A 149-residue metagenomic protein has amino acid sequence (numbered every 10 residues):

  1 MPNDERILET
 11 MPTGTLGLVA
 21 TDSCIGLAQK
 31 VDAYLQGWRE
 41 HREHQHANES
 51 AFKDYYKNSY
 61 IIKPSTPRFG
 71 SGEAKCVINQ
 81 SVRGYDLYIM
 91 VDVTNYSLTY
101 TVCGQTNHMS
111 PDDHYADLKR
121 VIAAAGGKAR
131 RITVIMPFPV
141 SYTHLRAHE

Functional and structural regions predicted by a protein language model:
M1-E149: PRPP-associated nucleotide enzymes
